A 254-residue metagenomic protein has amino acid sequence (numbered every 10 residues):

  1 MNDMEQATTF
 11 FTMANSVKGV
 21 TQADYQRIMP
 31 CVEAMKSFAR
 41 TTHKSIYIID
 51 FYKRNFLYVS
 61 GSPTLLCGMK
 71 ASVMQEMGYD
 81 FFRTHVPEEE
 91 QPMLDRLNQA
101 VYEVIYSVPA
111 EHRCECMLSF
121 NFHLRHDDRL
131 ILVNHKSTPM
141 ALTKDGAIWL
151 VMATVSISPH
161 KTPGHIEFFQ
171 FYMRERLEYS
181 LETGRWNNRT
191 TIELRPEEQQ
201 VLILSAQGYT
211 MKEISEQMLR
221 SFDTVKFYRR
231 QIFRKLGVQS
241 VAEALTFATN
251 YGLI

Functional and structural regions predicted by a protein language model:
M1, F233-I254: Basic, Lys/Arg-enriched C-terminal extension of HTH/homeodomain DNA-binding domains
M1-Q26: Short, low-complexity N-terminal regulatory "tails/caps" that precede and couple sensory modules
D24-Y79, M173-E182: PAS-family sensory domain signal
I49-S72, M77-G164: Sensory/regulatory domains in signal-transduction proteins
S158-E178: Histidine/lysine/aspartate-rich catalytic loop segments that bind and position anionic ligands
R174-E197: Regulatory hinge/linker segments at domain boundaries that couple sensory/effector modules to output domains
E198-S205, A244: Short alpha-helical "packing" element that flanks the helix-turn-helix/winged-helix DNA-binding module
G208-E243: Recognition helix of helix-turn-helix DNA-binding domains
